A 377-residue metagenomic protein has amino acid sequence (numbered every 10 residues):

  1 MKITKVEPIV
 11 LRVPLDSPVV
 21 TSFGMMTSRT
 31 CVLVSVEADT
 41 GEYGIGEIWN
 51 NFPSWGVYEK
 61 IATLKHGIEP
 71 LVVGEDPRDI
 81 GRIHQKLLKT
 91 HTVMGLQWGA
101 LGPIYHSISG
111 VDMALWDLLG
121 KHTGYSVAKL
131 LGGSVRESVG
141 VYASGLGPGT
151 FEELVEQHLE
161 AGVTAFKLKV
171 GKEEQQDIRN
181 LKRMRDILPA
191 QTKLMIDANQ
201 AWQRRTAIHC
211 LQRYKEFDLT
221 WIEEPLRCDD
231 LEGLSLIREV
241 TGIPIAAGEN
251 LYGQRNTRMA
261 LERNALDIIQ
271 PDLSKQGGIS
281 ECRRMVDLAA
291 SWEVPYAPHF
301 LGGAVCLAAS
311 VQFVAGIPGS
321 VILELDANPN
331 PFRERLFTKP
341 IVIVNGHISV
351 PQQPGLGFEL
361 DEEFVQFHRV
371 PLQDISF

Functional and structural regions predicted by a protein language model:
M1-I45, W49-P53, F332-E334: Structured beta-strand/loop patches that form or line metal/cofactor-binding pockets in enzymes
I3, V34, G41, I68 (+9 more regions): Conserved, mostly hydrophobic/aromatic
K5, E37-H122: Metal- or metallocofactor-binding catalytic centers and their adjacent structured scaffolds across diverse enzyme
I48, A143-L146, L168-V170, I196-Q200 (+6 more regions): A cross-domain feature marking catalytic cores of carbohydrate-active enzymes and several ubiquitous metabolic/repair
H66, D218, D229-H347, P351: Shared catalytic-loop signature of beta/alpha-barrel
G102, H106, D112-P148: Glycine-rich, aromatic-flanked loop segments that form ligand/cofactor-binding clefts across common enzyme folds
K129-T241: Metal-dependent enolase-superfamily TIM-barrel catalytic cores that perform enediolate-based chemistry
P331, L336-F377: C-terminal extensions of enzymes
